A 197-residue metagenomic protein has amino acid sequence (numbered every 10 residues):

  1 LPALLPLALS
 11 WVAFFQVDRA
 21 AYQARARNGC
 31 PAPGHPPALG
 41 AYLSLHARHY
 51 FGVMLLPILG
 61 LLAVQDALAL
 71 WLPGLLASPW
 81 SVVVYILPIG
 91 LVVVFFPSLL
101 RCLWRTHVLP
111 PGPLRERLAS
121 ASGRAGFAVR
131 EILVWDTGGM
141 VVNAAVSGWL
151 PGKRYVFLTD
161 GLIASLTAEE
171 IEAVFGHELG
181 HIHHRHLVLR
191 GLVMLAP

Functional and structural regions predicted by a protein language model:
L1-P197: Polar-ligand-bearing catalytic/cofactor-coordination segments of membrane-embedded or membrane-tethered inner-membrane
